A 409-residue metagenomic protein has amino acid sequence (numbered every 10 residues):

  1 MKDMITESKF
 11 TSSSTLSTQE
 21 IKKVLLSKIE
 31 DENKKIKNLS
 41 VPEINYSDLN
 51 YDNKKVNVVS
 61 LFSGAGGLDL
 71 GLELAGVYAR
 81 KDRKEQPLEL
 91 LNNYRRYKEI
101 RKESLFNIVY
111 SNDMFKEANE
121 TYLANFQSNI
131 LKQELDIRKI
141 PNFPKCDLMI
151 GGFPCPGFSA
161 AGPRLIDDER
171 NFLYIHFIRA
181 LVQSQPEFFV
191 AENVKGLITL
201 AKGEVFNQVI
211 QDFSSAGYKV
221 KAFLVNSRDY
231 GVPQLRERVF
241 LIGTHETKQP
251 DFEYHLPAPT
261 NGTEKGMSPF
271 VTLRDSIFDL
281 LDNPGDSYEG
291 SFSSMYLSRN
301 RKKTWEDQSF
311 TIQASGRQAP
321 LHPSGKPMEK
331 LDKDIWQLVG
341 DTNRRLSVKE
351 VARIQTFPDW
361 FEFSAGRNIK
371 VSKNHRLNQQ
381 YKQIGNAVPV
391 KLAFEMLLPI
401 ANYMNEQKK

Functional and structural regions predicted by a protein language model:
M1-N45, L49, V56, P284-K409: C-terminal target-recognition/interaction regions appended to catalytic cores
K22-Q185, L197-T199, E204-N207: Core alpha/beta nucleotide-donor-binding catalytic domains of modification enzymes
S60, D113-F115, D136, E192-N193 (+3 more regions): Acidic active-site catalytic centers that drive phospho-/nucleotidyl reactions and related ester hydrolyses
G66, L70, K116, I175 (+7 more regions): A structural signal for well-ordered alpha-helical segments within the folded catalytic domains of diverse enzymes
G76, F153, I198-A201, F213 (+4 more regions): A generic secondary-structure signal for well-formed alpha-helical elements
K139-L148, S159-A319: Class I S-adenosyl-L-methionine
G152, F188, R345-V348: Short aromatic/basic micro-patch
F153-P154, P186, P233, P358 (+1 more regions): Proline-centered helix-kink/hinge sites
